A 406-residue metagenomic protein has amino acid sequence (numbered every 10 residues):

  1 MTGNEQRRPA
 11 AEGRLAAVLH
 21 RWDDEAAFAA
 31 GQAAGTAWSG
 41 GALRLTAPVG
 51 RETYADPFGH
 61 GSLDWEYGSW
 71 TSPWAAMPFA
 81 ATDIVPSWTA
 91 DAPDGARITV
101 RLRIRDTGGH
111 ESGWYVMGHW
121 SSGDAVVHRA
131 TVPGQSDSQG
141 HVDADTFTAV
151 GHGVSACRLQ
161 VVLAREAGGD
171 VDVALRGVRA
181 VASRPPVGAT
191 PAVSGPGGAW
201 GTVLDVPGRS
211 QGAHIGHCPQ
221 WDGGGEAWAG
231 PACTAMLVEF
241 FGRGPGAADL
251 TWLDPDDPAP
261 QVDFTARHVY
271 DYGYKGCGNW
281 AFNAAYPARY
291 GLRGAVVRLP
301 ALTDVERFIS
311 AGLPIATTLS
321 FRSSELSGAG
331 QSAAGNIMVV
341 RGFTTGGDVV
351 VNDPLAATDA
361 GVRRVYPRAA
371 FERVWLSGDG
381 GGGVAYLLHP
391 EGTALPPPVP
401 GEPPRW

Functional and structural regions predicted by a protein language model:
M1-A10: Actinobacteria-biased recognition of intrinsically disordered, low-complexity terminal regions
G13-L63, A76-F79, T99, I104-W114 (+5 more regions): Noncatalytic regulatory segments and standalone regulatory/sensor domains
L19-R21, V162-G276, P403-W406: Active-site-adjacent structural segments surrounding the nucleophilic cysteine of cysteine proteases and isopeptidases
W38, G59-L63, S72, L253-R405: Conserved active-site-adjacent core of cysteine acyl-enzyme catalytic domains
D64-S69, A80, Q139-H141: Short linear interaction motifs
W65, F79-A81, G95, A227-P231: Short, surface-exposed loop/turn motifs at beta-strand boundaries within globular domains
F79-P93, V161, F321: A short beta-strand element within beta-rich, extracytoplasmic domains of secreted/secretory-pathway proteins
P93-R101, A334: Short coil-to-beta strand junction motifs in C2/discoidin
